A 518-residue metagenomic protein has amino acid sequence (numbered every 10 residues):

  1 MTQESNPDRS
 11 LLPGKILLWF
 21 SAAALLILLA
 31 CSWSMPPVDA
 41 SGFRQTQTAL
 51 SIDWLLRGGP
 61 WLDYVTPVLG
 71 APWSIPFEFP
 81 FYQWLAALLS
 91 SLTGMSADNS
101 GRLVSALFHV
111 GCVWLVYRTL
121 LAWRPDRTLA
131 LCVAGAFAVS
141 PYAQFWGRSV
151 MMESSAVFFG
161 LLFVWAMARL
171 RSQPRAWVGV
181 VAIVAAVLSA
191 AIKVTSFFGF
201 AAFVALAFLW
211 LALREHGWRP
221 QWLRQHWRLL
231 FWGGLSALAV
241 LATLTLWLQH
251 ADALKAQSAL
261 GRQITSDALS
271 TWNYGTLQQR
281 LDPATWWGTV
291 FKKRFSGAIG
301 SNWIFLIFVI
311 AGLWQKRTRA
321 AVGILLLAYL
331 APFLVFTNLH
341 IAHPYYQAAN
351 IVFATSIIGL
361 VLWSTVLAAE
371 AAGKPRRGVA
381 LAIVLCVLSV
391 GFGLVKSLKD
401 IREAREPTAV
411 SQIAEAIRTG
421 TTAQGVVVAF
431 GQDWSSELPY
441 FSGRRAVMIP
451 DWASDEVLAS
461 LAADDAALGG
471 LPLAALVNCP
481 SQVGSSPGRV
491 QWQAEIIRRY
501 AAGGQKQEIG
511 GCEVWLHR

Functional and structural regions predicted by a protein language model:
S5-N6, L121-R127, F163-V181, A185 (+1 more regions): Membrane-interface transmembrane helices that cradle and orient dolichyl/undecaprenyl
L29, S196-F197, V361-V366, G378-R405: Transmembrane alpha-helical segments
A30-S32, Q47-S74, F81: Extracytosolic helix-loop segments that constitute the early lumenal/periplasmic catalytic or substrate-binding loops
N99-R124, L162: Transmembrane-helix motifs of polytopic, lipid-linked glycan transferases
F145-S155: Short acidic/glycine- and proline-prone juxtamembrane loop motifs at membrane-interface regions of multi-pass membrane
W227-Q279: Membrane-lumen/periplasm interface segments of specific transmembrane helices in polyprenyl phosphate-linked
R294-R319: Hydrophobic, aromatic-rich transmembrane alpha-helices and their immediate juxtamembrane boundary segments
T419-E456, L471-G484: Short periplasmic/luminal acceptor-recognition loop of GT-C membrane glycosyltransferases, typified by
